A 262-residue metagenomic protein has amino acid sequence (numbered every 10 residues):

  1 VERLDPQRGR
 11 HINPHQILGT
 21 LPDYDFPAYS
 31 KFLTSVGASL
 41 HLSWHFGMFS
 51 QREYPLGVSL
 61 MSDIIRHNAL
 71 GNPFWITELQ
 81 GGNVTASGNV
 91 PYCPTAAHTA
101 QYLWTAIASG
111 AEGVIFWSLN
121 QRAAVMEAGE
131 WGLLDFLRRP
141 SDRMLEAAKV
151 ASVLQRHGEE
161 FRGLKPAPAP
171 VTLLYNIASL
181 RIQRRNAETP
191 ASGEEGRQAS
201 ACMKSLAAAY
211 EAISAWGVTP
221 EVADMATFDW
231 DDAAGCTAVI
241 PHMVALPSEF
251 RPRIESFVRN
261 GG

Functional and structural regions predicted by a protein language model:
V1-P14: Conserved, well-ordered alpha-helix/loop/beta-strand core segments that scaffold catalytic motifs
R8-G9, G37, N72-P73: Secondary-structure boundary/capping signal
I12-Q16, L40, E78-L79, S118: A cross-domain feature marking catalytic cores of carbohydrate-active enzymes and several ubiquitous metabolic/repair
N13, P22-P55, E112, V239: Aromatic- and acid-rich polysaccharide-binding/catalytic face of secreted or lumenal carbohydrate-active enzymes
H15-P22, A223-D229: Short acidic loop-to-helix transition motifs that present clustered carboxylates
W44-G262: Carbohydrate-binding surfaces of carbohydrate-active enzymes
